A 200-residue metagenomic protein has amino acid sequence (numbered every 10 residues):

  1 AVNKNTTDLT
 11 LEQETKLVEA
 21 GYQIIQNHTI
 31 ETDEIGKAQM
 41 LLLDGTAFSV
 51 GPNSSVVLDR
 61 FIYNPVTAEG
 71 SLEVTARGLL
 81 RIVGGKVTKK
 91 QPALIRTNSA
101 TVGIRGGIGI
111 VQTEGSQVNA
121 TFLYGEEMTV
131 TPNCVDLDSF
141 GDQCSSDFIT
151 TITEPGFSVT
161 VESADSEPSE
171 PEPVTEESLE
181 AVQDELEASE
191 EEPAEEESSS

Functional and structural regions predicted by a protein language model:
A1-E197: Flexible, surface-exposed loop/linker segments and immediately adjacent secondary-structure boundaries
